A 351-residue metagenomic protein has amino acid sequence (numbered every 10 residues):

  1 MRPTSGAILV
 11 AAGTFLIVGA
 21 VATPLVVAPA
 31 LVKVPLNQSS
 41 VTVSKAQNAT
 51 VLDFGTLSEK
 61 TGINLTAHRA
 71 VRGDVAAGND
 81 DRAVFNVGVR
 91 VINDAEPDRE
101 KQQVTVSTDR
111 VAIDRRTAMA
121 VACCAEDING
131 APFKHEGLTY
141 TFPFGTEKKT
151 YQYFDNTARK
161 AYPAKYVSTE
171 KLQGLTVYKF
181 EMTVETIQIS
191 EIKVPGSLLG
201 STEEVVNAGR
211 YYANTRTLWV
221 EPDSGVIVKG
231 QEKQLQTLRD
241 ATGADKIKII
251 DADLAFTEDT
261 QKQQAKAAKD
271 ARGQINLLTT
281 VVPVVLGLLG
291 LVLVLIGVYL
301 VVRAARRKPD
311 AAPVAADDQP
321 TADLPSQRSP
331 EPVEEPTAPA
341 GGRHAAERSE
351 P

Functional and structural regions predicted by a protein language model:
R2-K148, L254-T279, Y299-A304: Extracellular or lumenal secretory-pathway regions
R2-S5, Q274-P325: Juxtamembrane interface at the cytosolic side of transmembrane helices
A46-N48, T183-I187, L235: Solvent-exposed coil/turn segments that connect beta secondary-structure elements in extracytoplasmic/periplasmic
N48-G55, Q319-P332: Cytosolic juxtamembrane regulatory segments of multi-pass membrane proteins
I92-D98, T186-S197, A208, T237-A244: Short, cysteine-centered beta-strand-loop-beta hairpins and adjacent loop/turn segments enriched in charged/polar
T139-Q231: Membrane-proximal low-complexity regions enriched in glycine and acidic/polar residues
L198-T280: Membrane-proximal extracellular "stem/stalk" segments of glycoproteins immediately N-terminal to a transmembrane helix
D323-P351: Long, low-complexity, intrinsically disordered segments
